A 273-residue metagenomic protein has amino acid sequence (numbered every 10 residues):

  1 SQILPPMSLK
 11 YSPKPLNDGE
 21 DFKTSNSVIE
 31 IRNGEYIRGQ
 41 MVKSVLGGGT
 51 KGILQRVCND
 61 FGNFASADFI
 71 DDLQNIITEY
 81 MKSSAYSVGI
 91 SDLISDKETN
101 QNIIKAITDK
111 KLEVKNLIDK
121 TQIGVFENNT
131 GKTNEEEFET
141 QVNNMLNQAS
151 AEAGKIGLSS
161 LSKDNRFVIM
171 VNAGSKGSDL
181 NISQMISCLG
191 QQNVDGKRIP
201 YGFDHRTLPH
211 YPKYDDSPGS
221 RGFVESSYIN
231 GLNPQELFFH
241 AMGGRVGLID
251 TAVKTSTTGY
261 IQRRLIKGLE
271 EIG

Functional and structural regions predicted by a protein language model:
S1-N128, V171, N181-I199, F203-K213 (+2 more regions): Feature marking long nucleic-acid-engaging regions of large polymerase/nuclease enzymes
N129-L189: Gly/Pro-rich turn-and-neighbor structural signature
